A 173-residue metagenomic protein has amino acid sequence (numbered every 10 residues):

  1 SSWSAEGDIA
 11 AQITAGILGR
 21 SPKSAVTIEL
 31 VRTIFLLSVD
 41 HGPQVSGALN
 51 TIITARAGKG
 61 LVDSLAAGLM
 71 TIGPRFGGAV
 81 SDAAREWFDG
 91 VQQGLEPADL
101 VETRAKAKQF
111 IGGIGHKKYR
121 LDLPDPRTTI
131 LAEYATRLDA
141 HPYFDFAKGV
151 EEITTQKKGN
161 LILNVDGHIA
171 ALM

Functional and structural regions predicted by a protein language model:
S1-M173: Hydrophobic alpha-helical bundle cores within soluble ligand-binding/oligomerization subdomains
